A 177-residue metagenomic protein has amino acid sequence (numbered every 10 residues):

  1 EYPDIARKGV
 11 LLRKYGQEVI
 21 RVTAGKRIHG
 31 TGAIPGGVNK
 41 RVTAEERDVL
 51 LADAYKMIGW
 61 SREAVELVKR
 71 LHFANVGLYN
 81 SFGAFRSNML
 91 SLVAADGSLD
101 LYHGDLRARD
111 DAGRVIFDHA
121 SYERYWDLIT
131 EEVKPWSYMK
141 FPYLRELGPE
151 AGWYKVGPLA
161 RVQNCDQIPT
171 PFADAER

Functional and structural regions predicted by a protein language model:
E1-R177: Active-site bordering "gate/hinge" segments that shape substrate access to catalytic or cofactor-binding pockets
